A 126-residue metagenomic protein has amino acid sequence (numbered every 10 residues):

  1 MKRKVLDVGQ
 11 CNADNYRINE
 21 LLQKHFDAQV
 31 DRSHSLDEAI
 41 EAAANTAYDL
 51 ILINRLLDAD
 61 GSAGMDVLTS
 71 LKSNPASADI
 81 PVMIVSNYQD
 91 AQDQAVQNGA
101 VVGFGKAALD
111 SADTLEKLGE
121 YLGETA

Functional and structural regions predicted by a protein language model:
K2-A13, I18-L22, I51: Conserved acidic segment of CheY-like receiver
H34-L50: Acidic, metal-coordinating helix/loop segments flanking the phosphotransfer/catalytic sites of two-component signaling
A44-T46, K72-A78, N98: Conserved phosphotransfer cores of two-component systems
L52-L71: Conserved phosphotransfer microenvironments
S62-A63, N87-F104: Alpha4 helix (beta4-alpha4-beta5 surface) of REC/receiver domains from two-component response regulators
A78-Q89: A short, hydrophobic beta-strand element within the central beta-sheet of small alpha/beta folds
A108-L118: C-terminal output helix
G119-A126: The C-terminal output helix
